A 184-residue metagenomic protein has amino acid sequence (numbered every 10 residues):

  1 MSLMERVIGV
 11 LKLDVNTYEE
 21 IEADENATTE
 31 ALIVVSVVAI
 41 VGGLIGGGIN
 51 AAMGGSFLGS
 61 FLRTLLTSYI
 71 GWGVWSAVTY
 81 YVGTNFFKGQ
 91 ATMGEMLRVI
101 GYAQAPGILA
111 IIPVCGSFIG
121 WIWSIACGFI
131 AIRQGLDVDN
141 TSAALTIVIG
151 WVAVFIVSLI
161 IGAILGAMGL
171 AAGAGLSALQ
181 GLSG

Functional and structural regions predicted by a protein language model:
M1-Q90: Selected alpha-helical membrane-embedding segments in polytopic membrane proteins
E19-E22, F87, I130-N140, I164-A171 (+1 more regions): Juxtamembrane transmembrane-helix termini
N26, I149-W151, L170: Generic secondary-structure boundary signal with a strong preference for alpha-helix termini
G42-S68, G107-W121, S158-G184: Membrane-helix interface segments in multi-pass membrane proteins
S76-V157: Hydrophobic alpha-helical transmembrane segments and adjacent short intramembrane/lumenal linkers of inner/organellar
